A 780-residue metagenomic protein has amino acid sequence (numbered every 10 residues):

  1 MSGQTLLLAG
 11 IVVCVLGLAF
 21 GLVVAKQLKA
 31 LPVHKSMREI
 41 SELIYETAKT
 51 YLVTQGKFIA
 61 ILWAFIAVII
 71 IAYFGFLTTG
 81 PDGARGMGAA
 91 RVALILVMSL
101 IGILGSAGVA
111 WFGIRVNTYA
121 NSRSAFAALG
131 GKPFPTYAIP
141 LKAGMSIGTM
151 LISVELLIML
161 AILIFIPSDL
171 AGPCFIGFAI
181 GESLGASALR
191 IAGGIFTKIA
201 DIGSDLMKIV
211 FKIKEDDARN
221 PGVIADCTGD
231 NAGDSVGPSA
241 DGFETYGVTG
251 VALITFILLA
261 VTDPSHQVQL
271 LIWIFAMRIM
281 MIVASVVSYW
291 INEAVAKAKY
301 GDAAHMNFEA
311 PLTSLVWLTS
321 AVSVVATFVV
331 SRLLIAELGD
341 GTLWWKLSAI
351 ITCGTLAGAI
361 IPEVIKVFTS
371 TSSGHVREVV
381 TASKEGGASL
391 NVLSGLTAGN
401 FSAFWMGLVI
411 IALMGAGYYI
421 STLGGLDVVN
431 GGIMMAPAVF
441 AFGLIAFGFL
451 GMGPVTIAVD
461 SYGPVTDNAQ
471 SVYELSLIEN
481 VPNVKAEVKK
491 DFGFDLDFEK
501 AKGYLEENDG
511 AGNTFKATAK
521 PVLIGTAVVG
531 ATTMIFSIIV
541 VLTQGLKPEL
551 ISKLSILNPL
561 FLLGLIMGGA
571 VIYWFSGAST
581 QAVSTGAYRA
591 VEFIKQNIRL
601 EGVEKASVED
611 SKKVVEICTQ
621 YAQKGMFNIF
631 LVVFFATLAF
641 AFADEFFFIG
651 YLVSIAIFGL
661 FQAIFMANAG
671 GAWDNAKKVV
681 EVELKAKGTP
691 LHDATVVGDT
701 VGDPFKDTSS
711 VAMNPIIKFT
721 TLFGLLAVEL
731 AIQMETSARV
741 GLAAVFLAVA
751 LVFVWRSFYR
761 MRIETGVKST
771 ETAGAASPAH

Functional and structural regions predicted by a protein language model:
M1-H780: Hydrophobic packing and interface segments
